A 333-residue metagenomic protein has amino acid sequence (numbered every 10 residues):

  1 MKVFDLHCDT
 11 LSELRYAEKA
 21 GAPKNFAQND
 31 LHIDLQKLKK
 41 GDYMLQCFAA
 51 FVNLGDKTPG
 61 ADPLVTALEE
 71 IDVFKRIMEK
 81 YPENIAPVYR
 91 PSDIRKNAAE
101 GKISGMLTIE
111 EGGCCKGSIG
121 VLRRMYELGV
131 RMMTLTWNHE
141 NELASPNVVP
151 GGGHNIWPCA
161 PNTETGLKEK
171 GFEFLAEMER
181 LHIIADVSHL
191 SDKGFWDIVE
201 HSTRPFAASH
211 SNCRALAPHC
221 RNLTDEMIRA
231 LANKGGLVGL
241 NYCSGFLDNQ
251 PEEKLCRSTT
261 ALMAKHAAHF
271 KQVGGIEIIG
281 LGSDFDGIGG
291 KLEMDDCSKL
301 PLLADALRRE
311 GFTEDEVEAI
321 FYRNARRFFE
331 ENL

Functional and structural regions predicted by a protein language model:
K2-D5, L45, S104-T108, R131-M132 (+4 more regions): Structural preference for beta-strand elements that scaffold enzyme active sites
H7, L38, R90, G129 (+6 more regions): Conserved, mostly hydrophobic/aromatic
D9-L11, F51, R90, E110-G112 (+6 more regions): Active-site beta-loop-alpha junctions enriched in small/polar residues
K19-K40, L302-A304: Short catalytic helix/loop segments, enriched in acidic residues and glycine and frequently bearing histidine
D30-H32, K37-I119, R123, L135-R180 (+1 more regions): A metal-dependent hydrolase metal-coordination microenvironment
G117-E127, G151-A207, C220-G235, A261-E277: Histidine/acidic residue-rich metal-binding segments in metalloenzymes
N241-Y242, G274-C297: Short acidic/histidine-rich active-site segments
D295-L333: Mid-to-C-terminal alpha-helical segments outside catalytic/metal-binding sites
